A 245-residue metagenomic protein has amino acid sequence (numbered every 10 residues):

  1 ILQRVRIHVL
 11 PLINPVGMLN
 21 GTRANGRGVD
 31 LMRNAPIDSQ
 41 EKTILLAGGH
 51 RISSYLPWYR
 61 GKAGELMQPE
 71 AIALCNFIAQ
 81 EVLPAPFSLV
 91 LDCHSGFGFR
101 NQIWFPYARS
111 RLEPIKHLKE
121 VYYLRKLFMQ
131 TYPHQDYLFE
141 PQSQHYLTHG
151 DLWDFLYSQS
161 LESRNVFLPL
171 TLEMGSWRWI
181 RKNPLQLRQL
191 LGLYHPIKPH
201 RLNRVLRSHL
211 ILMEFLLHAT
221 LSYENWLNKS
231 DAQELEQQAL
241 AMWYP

Functional and structural regions predicted by a protein language model:
I1-P245: Structured catalytic-domain cores with a bias toward divalent-metal coordination
